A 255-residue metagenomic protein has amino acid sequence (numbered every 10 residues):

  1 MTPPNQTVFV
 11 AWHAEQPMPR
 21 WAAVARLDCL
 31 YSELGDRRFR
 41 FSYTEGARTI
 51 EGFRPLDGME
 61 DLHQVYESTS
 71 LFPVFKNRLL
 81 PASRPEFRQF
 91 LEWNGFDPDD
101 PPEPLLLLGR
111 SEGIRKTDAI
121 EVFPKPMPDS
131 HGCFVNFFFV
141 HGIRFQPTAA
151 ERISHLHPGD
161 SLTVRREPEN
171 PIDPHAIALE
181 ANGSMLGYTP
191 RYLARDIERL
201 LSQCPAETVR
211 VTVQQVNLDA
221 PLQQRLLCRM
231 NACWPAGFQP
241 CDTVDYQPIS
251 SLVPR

Functional and structural regions predicted by a protein language model:
M1-R255: Conserved active-site motif detector
